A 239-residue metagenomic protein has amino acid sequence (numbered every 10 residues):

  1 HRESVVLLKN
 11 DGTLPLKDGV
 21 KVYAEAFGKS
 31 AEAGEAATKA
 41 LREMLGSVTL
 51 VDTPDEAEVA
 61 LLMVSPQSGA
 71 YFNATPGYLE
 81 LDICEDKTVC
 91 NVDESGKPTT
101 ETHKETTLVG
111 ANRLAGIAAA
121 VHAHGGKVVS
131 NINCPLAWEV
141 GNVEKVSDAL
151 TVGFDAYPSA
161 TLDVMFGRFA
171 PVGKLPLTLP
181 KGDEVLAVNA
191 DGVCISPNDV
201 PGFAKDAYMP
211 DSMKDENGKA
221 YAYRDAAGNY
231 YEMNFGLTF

Functional and structural regions predicted by a protein language model:
R2-F239: C-terminal non-catalytic regions of proteins with extracellular/luminal or membrane-system context
